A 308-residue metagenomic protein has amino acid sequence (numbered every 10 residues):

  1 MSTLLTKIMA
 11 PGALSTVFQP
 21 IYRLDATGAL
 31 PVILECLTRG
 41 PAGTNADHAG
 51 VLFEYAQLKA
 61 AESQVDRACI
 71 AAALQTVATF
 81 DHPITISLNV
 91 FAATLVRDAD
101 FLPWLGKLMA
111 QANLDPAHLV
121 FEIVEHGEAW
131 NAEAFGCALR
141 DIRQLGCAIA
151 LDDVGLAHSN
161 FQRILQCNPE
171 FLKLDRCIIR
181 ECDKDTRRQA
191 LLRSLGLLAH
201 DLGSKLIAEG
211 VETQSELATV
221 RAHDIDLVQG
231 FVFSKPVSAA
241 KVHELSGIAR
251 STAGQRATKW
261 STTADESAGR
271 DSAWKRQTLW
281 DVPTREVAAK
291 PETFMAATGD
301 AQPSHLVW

Functional and structural regions predicted by a protein language model:
S2-P20, T38-T44, T94-L95, E122-A129 (+1 more regions): EAL-family c-di-GMP phosphodiesterase catalytic domain
P20-P31, P41: Short acidic/glycine-rich beta-turn/loop cap or linker motifs at sensory/regulatory domain boundaries that couple input
P31-E35, H48, H118: Short beta-strand edge/capping elements of PAS-family sensory modules
G40-A56: A short, polar/charged loop-to-alpha-helix boundary motif
A61-A134: Catalytic core of bacterial c-di-GMP phosphodiesterases, primarily the EAL and HD-GYP domains, capturing alpha-helical
A78-I84, L145-C147, N168: Short glycine/proline-enriched coil/turn segments at helix->beta-strand junctions
F101-L105, A134-C137, T186-R193: Charged helix-capping and loop-helix junction motifs
M109, G136-G146, R193-H200: Surface-exposed amphipathic alpha-helices with a cationic face
